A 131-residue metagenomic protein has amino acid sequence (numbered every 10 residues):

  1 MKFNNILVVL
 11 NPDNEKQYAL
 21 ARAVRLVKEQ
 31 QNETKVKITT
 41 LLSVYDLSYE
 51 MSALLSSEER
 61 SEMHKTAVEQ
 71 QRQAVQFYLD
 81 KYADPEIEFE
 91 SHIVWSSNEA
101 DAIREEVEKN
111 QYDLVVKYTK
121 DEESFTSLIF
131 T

Functional and structural regions predicted by a protein language model:
M1, D80-V115, K120: Structural beta-alpha unit
M1-E58: Small/aliphatic-rich secondary-structure junction motif
F3, K117-T131: Glycine-rich, Arg-bearing micro-motifs that act as flexible, cationic patches
Q17, S97-A100, T131: Structural motif corresponding to alpha-helix initiation and N-cap regions
R22-Q30, F77-K81, E105-E106: A generic secondary-structure signal
D46-Y49, E99, S124: Generic structural signal for helix capping and beta-alpha/helix-loop junctions
E58-Q73: A short acidic, glycine-rich active-site loop that binds or catalyzes chemistry on phosphate/adenosine moieties
Q70-D84: N-terminal Rossmann-like dinucleotide/flavin-binding domain of flavoprotein oxidoreductases that bind FAD/FMN
